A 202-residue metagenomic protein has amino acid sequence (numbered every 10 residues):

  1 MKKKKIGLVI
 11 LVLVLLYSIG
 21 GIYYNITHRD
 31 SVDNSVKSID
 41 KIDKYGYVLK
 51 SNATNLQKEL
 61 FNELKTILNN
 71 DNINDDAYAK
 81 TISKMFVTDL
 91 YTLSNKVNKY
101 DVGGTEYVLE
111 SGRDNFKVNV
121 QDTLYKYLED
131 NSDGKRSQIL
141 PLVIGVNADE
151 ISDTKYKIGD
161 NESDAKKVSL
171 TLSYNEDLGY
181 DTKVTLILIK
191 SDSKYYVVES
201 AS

Functional and structural regions predicted by a protein language model:
M1-L60: Amphipathic, hydrophobic N-terminal targeting peptides for secretion and organelle import
I6-L16, N34, I82, L90 (+5 more regions): Generic hydrophobic secondary-structure signal
L15, G21-I22, D43-Y45, I73 (+3 more regions): Intrinsically disordered, low-complexity segments enriched in small/polar residues
K37-Y45, E63, Q121-L124, L140-I144: Short low-complexity stretches enriched in small and charged residues
Y47-R136: Core segments of small alpha/beta cavity-forming domains
N95-S202: Structured, amphipathic secondary-structure segments that form assembly/contact surfaces in multi-subunit
